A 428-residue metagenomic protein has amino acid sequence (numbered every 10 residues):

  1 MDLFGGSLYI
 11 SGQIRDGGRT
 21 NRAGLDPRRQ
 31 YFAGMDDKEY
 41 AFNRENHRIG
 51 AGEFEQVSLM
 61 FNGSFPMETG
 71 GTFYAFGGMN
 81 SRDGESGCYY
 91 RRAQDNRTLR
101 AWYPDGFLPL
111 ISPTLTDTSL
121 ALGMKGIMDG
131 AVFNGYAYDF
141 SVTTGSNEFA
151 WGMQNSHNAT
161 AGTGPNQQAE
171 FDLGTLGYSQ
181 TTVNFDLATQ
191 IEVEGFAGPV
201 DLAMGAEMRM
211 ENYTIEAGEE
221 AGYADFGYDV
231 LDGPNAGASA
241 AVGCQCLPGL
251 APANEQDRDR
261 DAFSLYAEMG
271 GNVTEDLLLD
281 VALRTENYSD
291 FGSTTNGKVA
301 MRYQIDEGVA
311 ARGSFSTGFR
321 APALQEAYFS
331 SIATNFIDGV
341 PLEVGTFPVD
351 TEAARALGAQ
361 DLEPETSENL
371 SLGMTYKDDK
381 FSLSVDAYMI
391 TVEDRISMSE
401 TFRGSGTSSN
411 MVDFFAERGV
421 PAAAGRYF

Functional and structural regions predicted by a protein language model:
M1-D105, P109-I127: Transmembrane beta-barrel wall of Gram-negative outer-membrane proteins
D2-G6, P66-T72, I127-Y138, Q190-D201 (+3 more regions): Short loop/turn motifs that connect adjacent beta-strands in outer-membrane beta-barrel proteins
G6, E55-F61, T116-L122, S179-F185 (+4 more regions): Hydrophobic, lipid-facing positions within transmembrane beta-strands of outer-membrane proteins
I14-G18, M79-E85, M128, T144-E148 (+9 more regions): Transmembrane beta-strands of outer-membrane beta-barrel pores
R44-I49, G106-L110, N166-T175, L250-E255 (+3 more regions): Extracellular loop and loop/strand-boundary signature of outer-membrane beta-barrel proteins
Q56, L115-D117, C246, L250-A262 (+3 more regions): Outer-membrane beta-barrel signature, preferentially recognizing the C-terminal barrel domain of Gram-negative
F107-A121, I127-V132, T144, Q154-L278: Outer-membrane beta-barrel transmembrane domain signature of Gram-negative proteins, especially the mid-to-C-terminal
T182-N184, E363, A387-F428: Outer membrane beta-barrel strand-and-loop segments of large Gram-negative receptors, especially TonB-dependent
